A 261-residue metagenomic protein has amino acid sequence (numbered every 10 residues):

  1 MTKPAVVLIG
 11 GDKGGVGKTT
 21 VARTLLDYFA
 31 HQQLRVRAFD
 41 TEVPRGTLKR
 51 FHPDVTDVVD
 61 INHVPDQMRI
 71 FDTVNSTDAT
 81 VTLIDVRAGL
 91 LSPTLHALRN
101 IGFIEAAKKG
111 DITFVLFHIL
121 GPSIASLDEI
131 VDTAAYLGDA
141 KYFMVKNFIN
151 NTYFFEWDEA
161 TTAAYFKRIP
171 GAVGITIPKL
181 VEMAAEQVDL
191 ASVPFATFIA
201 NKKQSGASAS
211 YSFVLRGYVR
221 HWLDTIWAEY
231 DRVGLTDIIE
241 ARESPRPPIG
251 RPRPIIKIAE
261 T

Functional and structural regions predicted by a protein language model:
M1, A125, L137, S210 (+2 more regions): Catalytic cores of phosphodiester-bond-cleaving enzymes
T2-L8, A22, H31-A97, I101: Nucleotide-state-sensitive switch-loop elements of NTP-binding domains
V7-G10, L116-F117: Short glycine-rich or small-residue beta-strand-to-loop segments that form or flank ligand, phosphate, metal/Fe-S
G14-G15: Walker A (P-loop) phosphate-binding loop of P-loop NTPases
K18: Conserved lysine of the Walker
G89-D189: Conserved catalytic-core segment of NTP-binding enzymes
F143-T261: C-terminal accessory "lid"/substrate-recognition subdomains
